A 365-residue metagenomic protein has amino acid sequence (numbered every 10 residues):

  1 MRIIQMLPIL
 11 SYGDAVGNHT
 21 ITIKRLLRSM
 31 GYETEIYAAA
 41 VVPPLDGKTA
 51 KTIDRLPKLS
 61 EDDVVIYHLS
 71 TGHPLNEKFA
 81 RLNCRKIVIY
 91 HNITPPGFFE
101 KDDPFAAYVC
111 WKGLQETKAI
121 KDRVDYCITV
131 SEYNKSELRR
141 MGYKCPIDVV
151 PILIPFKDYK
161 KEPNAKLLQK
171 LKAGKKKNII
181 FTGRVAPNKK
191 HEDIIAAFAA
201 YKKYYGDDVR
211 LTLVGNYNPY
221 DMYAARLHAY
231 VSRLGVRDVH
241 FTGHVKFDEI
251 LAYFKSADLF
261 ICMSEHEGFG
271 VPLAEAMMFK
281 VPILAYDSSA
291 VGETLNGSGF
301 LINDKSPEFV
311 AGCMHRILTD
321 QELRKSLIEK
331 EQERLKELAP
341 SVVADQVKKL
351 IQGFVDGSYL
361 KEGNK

Functional and structural regions predicted by a protein language model:
A39-V42, R210-H228: Glycosyltransferase donor-sugar binding loop
D122-A165: Donor nucleotide-sugar binding/catalytic pocket of nucleotide-sugar-dependent glycosyltransferases
I128, L168-K189, I195-F198, T212: Conserved donor-binding/catalytic core segment of Leloir-type glycosyltransferases
A224-V245: Nucleotide-activated donor-binding/catalytic signature segment of Leloir-type glycosyltransferases, i.e., the conserved
A252-A257, V347: Short alpha-helical donor nucleotide-sugar binding micro-motif in glycosyltransferases
E265: Aromatic "clamp/platform" in nucleotide-sugar-dependent glycosyltransferases that forms part of the donor/acceptor
P282-A285: Short hydrophobic beta-strand element within catalytic cores of glycosyltransferases and related nucleotide-activated
F300-P307, R316-Q321: Conserved acidic donor-binding segment of nucleotide-sugar-dependent glycosyltransferases
